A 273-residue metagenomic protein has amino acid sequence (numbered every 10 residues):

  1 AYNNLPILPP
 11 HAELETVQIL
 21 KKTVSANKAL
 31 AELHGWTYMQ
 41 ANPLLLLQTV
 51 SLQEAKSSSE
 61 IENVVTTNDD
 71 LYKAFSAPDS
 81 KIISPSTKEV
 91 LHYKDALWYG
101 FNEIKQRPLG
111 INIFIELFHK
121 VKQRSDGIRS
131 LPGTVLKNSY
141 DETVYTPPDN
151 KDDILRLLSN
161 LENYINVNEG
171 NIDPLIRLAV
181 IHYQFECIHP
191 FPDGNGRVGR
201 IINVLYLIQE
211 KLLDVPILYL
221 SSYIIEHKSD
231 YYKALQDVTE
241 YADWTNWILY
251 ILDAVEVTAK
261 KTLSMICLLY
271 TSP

Functional and structural regions predicted by a protein language model:
A1-P273: FIC/Doc superfamily catalytic core
